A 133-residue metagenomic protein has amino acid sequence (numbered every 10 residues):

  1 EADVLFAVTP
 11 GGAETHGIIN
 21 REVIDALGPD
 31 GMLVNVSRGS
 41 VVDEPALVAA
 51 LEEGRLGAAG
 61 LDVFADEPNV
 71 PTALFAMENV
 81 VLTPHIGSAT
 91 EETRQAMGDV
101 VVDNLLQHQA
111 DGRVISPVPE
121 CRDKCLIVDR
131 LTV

Functional and structural regions predicted by a protein language model:
E1-A73: Rossmann-like adenosine-cofactor binding region
E67-V133: C-terminal helix-to-coil terminal segments
